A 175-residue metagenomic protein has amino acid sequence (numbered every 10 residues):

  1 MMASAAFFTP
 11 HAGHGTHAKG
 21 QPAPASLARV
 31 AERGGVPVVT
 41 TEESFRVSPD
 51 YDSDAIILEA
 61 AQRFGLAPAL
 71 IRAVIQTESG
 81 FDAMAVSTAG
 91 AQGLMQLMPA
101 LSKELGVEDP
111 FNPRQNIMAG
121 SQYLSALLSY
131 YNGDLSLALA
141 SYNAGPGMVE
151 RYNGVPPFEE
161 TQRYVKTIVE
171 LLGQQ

Functional and structural regions predicted by a protein language model:
M1-Q76, L171-Q175: Cell-wall glycan-active module
P37, A83-M84: Short, solvent-exposed loop/turn elements at domain surfaces
E43-F45, L58, A85, S125 (+1 more regions): Short, contiguous strand/loop micro-motifs
R46-D54, R63-F64, P68, V86-M95 (+4 more regions): Solvent-exposed, acidic/flexible segments
I56-L58, Q62-D82, I117-Q122, A138-A144 (+1 more regions): Short, functionally critical alpha-helical segments immediately adjacent to catalytic or ligand/cofactor-binding
R63, G80, E104, A126 (+3 more regions): Conserved amphipathic alpha-helical interaction elements at protein-protein interfaces in regulatory, energy-coupling
M84-E108, A119-L124, L128, A140 (+2 more regions): Substrate-binding/active-site groove segments that recognize and process beta-1,4-linked N-acetyl-hexosamine
L139-Q175: Catalytic and substrate-binding regions of cell-wall glycan-acting enzymes that process beta-1,4-linked
